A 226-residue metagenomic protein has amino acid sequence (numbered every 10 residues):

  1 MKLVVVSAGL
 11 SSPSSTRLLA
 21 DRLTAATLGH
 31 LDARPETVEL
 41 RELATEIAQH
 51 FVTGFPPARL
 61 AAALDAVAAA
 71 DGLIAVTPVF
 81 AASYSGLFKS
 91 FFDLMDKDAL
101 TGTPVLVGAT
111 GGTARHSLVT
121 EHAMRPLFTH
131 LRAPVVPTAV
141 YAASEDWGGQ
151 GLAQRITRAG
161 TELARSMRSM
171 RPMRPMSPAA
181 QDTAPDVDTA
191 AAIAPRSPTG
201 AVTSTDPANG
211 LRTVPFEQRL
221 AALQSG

Functional and structural regions predicted by a protein language model:
M1-K89, D93, P185, T199 (+1 more regions): N-terminal beta1-alpha1-beta2 submodule of the flavodoxin-like/Rossmannoid cofactor-binding fold
S15, L19, L87, A123 (+1 more regions): Charged catalytic carboxylate motif
L28-D32, T129, A133, T161-P172: Generic secondary-structure signature for well-ordered alpha-helical cores
K97-T101: Short, conserved loop/helix-junction motifs that constitute active-site signature segments in enzyme catalytic cores
V105-R158: Short, glycine-/small-residue-rich phosphate/pyrophosphate-handling segment
A139-G226: Glycine-rich phosphate/pyrophosphate-binding loop and the adjoining helix
